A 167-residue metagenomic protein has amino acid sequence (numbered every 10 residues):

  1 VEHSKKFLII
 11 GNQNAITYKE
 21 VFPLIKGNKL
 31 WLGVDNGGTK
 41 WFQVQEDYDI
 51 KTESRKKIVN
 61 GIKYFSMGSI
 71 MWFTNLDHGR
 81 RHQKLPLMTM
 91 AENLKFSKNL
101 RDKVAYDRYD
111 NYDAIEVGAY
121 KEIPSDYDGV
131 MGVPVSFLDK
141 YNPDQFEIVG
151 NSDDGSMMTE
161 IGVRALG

Functional and structural regions predicted by a protein language model:
V1-G167: Class I S-adenosyl-L-methionine-dependent methyltransferase catalytic core
